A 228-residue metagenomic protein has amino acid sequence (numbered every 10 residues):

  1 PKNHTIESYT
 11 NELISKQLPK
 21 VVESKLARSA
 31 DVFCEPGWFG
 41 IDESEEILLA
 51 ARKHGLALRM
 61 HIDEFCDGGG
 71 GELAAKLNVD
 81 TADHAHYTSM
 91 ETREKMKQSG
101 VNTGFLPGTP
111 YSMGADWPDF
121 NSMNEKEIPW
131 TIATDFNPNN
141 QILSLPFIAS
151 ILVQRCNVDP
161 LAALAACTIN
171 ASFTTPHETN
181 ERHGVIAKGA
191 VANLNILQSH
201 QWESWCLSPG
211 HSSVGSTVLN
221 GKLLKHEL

Functional and structural regions predicted by a protein language model:
P1-G68: Metal-coordinating catalytic core of metallo-dependent amide/deamination hydrolases
S29-D31, T131, V218: Conserved beta-strand segments that form the floor/walls of ligand-binding pockets within enzyme and binding domains
A57, D67-R182, L197-S199, P209 (+1 more regions): Active-site-adjacent C-terminal substructures of enzyme catalytic domains
I169, K188-L228: C-terminal cap of metal-dependent C-N hydrolases
